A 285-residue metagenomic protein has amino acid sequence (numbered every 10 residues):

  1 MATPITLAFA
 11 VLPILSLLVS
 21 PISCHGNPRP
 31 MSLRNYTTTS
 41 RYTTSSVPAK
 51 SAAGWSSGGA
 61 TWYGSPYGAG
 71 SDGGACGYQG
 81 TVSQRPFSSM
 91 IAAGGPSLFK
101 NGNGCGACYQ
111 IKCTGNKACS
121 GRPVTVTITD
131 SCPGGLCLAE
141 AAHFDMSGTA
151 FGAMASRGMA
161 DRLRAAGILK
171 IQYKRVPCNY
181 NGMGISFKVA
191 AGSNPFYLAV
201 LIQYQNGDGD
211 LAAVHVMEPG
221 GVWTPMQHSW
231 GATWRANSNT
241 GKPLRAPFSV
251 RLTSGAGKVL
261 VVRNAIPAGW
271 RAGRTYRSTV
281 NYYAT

Functional and structural regions predicted by a protein language model:
A2-T285: Folded extracytoplasmic luminal domains of secretory or organellar precursors
